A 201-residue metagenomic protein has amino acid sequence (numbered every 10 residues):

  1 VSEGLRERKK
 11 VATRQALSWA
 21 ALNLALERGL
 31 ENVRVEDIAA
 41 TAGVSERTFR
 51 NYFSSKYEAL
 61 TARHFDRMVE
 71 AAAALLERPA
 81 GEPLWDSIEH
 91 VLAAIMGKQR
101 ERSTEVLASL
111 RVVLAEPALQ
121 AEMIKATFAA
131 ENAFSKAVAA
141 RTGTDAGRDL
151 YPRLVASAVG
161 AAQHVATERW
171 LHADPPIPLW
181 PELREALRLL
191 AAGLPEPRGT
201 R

Functional and structural regions predicted by a protein language model:
V1-R28, N32-V44, P181: Basic, helix-initiating cap at the start of DNA-binding domains
G4, G29-L30, G43, R50-A62: HTH DNA-binding helix-turn interface
L26, V35, H64-A72: Short, basic, alpha-helical segments at the C-terminal edge of helix-turn-helix-like DNA-binding modules
D37-A40, F49, I88: Append "Primarily bacterial transcriptional regulators
V69-S109: Hydrophobic alpha-helical connector segments
Q99, L110, R141, A166-D174: Secondary-structure edge/capping motif, primarily at the C-terminal ends of alpha-helices and the immediately following
P117-T142, L150-S157, V165: Amphipathic alpha-helical packing segments from all-alpha helical-bundle domains
K136, A140, H172-R201: C-terminal peripheral helix-coil segments that are non-catalytic and often amphipathic
